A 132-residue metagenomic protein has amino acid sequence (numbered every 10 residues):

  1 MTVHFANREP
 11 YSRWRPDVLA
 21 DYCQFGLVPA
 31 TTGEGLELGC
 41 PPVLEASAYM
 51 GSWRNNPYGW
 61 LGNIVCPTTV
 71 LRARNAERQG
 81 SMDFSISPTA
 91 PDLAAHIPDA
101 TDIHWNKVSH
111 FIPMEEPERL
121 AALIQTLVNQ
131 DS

Functional and structural regions predicted by a protein language model:
T2-N7, L19-C23: An amphipathic alpha-helix signature
H4, W60, F111, L127: Short alpha-helical functional segments enriched in proximate histidine and acidic residues
R8-R13, A76: Helix-loop element at the rim of GNAT/NAT acetyltransferase active sites that forms part of the acceptor-substrate
S12-A20: A short, aromatic/hydrophobic, helix- or strand-capping loop or linear motif that either lines the entrance/gate
D17, L27-H96, T101-H104: Conserved serine/cysteine hydrolase catalytic core
D102-A121: Catalytic histidine-centered segment of alpha/beta-hydrolase-like enzymes
L123-D131: C-terminal alpha-helix
